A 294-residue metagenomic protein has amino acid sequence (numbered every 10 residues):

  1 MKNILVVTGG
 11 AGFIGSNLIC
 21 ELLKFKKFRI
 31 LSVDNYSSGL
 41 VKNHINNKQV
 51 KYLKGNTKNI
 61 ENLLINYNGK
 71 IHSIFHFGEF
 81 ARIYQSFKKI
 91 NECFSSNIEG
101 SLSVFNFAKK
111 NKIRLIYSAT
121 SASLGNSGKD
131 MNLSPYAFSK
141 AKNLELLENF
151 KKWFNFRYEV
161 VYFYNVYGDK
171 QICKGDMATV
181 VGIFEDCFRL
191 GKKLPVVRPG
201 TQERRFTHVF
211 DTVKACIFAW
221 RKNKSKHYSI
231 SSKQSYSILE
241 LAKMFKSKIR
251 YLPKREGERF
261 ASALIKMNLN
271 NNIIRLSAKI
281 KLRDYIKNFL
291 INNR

Functional and structural regions predicted by a protein language model:
M1-Y164, F289-N293: N-terminal Rossmann-like NAD(P)+-binding domain of SDR-like oxidoreductases, especially those catalyzing
T8, V166-K170, V196-F206, Y228-Y236 (+2 more regions): Glycine-rich Rossmann NAD(P)(H)-binding loop
R29, K51, R157-E159, K193-P195 (+2 more regions): Conserved beta-strand segments of alpha/beta enzyme cores
L40, V209, S237-E240, R255-N288 (+1 more regions): Conserved C-terminal active-site "lid" loop/helix of NAD(P)H-dependent oxidoreductases that clamps the redox cofactor
M131-S139, F163, C173, M177-V181 (+1 more regions): The catalytic Tyr-centered alpha-helix of NAD(P)H-dependent dehydrogenases
K142-F150, V180, F184, L241 (+1 more regions): Hydrophobic alpha-helix immediately C-terminal to the catalytic Tyr-X-X-X-Lys motif of short-chain
V166, G182-P195, E203-Y228: Alpha-helical substrate-binding/gating segment
A215-G257: Mid/C-terminal beta-alpha module of Rossmann-like enzyme folds, strongest in SDR-family dehydrogenases/epimerases
